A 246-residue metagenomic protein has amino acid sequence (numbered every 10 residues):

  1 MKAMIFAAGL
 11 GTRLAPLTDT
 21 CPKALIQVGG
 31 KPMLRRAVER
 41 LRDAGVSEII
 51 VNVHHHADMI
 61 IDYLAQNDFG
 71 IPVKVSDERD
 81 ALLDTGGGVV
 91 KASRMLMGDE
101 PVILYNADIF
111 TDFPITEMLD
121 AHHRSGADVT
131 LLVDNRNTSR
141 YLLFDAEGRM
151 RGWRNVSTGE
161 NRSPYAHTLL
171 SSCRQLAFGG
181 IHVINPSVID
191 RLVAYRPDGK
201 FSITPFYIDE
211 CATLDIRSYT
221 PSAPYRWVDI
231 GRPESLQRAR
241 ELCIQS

Functional and structural regions predicted by a protein language model:
M1-D19: N-terminal nucleotide-binding beta1-loop-alpha1 segment
K2-I5, Q27, K31-N106, I115-E117 (+2 more regions): Conserved N-terminal catalytic core of the sugar/cofactor nucleotidyltransferase
L10, A107-I109: Active-site metal-binding loops of divalent metal-dependent hydrolases
L14, I60-L64, L192, A239: Hydrophobic packing residues within well-ordered alpha-helices of enzyme cores
P101-I103, F110, T116-H123, R136-N137 (+1 more regions): Catalytic-core segments of class I nucleotidyltransferases/pyrophosphorylases that form NMP-activated intermediates
S125-D134: A short, conserved acidic/glycine-rich loop-to-beta-strand motif that forms the donor nucleotide-sugar/metal
